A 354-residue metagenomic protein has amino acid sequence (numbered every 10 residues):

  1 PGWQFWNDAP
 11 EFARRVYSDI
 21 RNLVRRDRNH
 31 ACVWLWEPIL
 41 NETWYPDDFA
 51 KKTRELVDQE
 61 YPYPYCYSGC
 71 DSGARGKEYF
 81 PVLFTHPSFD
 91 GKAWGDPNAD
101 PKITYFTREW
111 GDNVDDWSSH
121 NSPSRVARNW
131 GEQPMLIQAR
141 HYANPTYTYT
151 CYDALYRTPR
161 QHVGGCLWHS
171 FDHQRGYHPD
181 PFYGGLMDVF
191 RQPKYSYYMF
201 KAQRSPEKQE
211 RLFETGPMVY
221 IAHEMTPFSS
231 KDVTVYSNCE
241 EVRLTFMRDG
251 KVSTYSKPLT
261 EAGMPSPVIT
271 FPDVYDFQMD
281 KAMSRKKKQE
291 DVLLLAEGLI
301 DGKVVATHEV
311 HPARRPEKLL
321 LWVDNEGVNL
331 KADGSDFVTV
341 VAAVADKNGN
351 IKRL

Functional and structural regions predicted by a protein language model:
P1-S196, F213-H223: Substrate-binding/catalytic cleft of secreted carbohydrate-active enzymes, primarily glycoside hydrolases
H169, P181-T234, N238-C239, V310 (+1 more regions): Non-catalytic, glycine-rich low-complexity segments
H223-S229, G327-V338: Short, solvent-exposed loop/linker segments at the N-terminal edge of repeated beta-sheet extracellular domains
S230-S256, L293-G298, L354: Beta-strand-rich binding/interaction modules
V235-S237, D336-R353: Beta-strand-rich structural segments
E261-A282: Aromatic sugar-binding surface patches on proteins that engage polysaccharides or sugar-phosphate polymers
R285-G302, A342: Short, aromatic- and glycine-rich surface loops/edge beta-strands on solvent-exposed regions
G302-R314: Edge beta-strands of extracellular beta-sandwich domains
